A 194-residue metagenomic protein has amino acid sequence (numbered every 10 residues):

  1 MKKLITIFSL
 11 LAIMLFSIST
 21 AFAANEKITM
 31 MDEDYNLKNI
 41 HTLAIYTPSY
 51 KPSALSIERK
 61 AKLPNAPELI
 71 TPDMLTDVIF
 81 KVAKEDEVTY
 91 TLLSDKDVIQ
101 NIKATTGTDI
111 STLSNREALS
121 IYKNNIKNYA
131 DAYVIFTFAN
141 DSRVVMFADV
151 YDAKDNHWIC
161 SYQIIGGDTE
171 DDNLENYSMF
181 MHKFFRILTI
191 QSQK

Functional and structural regions predicted by a protein language model:
M1-I7: Positively charged n-region of N-terminal signal peptides that target proteins for export
K3, P48, D95-D97, A139: Histidine- and/or cysteine-centered catalytic micro-motif in compact active-site loops
F8-S17: Bacterial N-terminal signal peptides
A23-A44, Y50-L55, E87, S120-Y129 (+1 more regions): C-terminal/domain-edge helix-coil "capping" segments
A54-A118: N-terminal segment of the mature soluble domain
A132-V134: Well-ordered beta-strand positions
